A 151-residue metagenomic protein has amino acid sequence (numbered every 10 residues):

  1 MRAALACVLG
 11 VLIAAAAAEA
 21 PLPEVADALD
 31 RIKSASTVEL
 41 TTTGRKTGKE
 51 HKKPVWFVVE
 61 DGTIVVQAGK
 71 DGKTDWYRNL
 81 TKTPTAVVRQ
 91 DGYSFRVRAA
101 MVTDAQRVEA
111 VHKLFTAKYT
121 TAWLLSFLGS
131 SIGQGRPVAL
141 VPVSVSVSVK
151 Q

Functional and structural regions predicted by a protein language model:
A4-A14: Bacterial N-terminal signal peptides
A15-A26: Boundary at the C-terminal end of the N-terminal hydrophobic targeting segment
L22, D71-Q151: Short, structured beta-strand-loop surface elements
E24-D27, K52-K53, S126: A generic local structural motif
E24-T37: Short, basic/aromatic recognition patches
R31-I32, K49-H51, V58-V59, T120 (+1 more regions): Extracellular/periplasmic catalytic domains that process cell-envelope and extracellular macromolecules
A35-G69, A86: Short beta-strand segments
